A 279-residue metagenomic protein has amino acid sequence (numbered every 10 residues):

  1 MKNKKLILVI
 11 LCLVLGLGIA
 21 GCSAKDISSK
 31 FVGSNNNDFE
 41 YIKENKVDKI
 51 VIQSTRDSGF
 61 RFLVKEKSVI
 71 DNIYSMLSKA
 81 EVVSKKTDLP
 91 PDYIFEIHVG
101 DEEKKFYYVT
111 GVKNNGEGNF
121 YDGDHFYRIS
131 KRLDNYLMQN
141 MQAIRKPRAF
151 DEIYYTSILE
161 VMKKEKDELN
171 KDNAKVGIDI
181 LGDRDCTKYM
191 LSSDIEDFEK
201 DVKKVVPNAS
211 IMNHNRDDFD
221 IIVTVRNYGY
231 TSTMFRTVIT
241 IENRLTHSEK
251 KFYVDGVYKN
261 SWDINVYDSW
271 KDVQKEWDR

Functional and structural regions predicted by a protein language model:
M1-L8: Bacterial N-terminal signal peptides that target proteins for export
C12-L15: Hydrophobic membrane-insertion alpha-helices, especially the h-region of bacterial N-terminal signal peptides
G18-G21: C-terminal motif of bacterial Sec signal peptides marking the signal peptidase cleavage site
S23-R279: Function-determining sites in protein domains
